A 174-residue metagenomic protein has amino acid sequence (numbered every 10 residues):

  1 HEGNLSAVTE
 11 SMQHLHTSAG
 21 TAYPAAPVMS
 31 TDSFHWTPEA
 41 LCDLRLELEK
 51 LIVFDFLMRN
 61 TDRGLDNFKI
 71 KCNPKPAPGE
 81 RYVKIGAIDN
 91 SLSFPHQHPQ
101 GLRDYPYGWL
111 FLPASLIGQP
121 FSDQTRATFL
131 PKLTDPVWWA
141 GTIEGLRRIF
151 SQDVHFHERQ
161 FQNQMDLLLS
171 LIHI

Functional and structural regions predicted by a protein language model:
H1-V28, N60: Conserved ATP-binding subdomain of kinase catalytic cores across diverse folds
L15, A26-L102: Conserved kinase catalytic-core segment
A19-Y23, D32, D62, G118 (+1 more regions): Short, flexible coil/linker elements and helix-boundary hinge sites characteristic of intrinsically disordered
K71-I172: C-terminal catalytic region of ATP-dependent kinase domains
